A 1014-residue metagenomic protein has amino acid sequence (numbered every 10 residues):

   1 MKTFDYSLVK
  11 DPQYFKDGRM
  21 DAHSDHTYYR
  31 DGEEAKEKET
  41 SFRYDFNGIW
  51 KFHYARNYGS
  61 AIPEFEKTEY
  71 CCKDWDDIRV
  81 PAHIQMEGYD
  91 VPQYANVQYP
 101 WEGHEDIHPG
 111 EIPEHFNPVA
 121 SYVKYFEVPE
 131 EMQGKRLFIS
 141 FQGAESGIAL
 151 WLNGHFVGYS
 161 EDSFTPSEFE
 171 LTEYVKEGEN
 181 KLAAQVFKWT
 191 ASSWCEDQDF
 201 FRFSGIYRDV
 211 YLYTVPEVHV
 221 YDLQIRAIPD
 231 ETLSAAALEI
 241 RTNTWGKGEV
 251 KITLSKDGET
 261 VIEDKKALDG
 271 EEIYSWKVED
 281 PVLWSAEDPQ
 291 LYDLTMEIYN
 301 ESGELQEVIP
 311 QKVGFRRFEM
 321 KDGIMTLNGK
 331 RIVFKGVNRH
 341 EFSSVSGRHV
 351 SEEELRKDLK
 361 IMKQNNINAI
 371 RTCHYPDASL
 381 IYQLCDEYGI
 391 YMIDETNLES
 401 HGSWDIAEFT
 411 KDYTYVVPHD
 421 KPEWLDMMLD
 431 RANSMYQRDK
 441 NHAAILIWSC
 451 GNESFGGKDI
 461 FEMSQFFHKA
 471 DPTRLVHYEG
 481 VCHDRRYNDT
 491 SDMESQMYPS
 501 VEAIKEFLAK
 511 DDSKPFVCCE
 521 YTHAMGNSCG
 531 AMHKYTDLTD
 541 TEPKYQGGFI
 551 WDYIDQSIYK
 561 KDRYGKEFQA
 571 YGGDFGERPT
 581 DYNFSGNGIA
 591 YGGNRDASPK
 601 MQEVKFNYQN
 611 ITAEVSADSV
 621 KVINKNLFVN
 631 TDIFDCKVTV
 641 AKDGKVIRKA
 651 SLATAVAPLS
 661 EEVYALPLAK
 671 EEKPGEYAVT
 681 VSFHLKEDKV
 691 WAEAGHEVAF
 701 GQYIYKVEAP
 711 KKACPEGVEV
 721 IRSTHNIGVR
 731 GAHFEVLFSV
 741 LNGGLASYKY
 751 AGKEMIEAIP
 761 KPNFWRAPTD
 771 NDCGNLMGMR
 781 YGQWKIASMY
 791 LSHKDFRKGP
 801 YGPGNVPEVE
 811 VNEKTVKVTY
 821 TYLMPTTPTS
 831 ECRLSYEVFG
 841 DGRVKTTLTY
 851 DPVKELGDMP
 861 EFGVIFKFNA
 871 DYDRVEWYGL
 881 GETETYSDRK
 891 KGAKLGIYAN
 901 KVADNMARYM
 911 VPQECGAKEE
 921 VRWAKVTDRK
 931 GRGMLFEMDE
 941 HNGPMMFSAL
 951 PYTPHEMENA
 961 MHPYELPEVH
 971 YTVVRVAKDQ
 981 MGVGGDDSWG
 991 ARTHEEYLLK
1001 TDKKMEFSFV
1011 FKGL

Functional and structural regions predicted by a protein language model:
M1-K38, H155, W194, L305-S619 (+2 more regions): Extended substrate-binding grooves/exosites of carbohydrate-active enzymes
M1-W101, Q185, D257, T536 (+4 more regions): Accessory carbohydrate-binding/adhesion or oligomerization-edge regions at the termini of glycan-active proteins
K2-F4, L8-K10, Y14-K16, M20 (+11 more regions): Accessory beta-strand-rich segments of carbohydrate-active enzymes
H83-M86, V91-I112, E161-S163, L171-A236 (+10 more regions): An acidic-aromatic loop/edge-strand motif
Q85-M86, Q93-A95, G143, K188 (+4 more regions): Beta-strand/loop-rich accessory regions of lumenal/periplasmic or secreted enzymes, predominantly carbohydrate-active
V175-E179, R241-E319, Y677-E716: Extended acidic/polar, glycine-enriched regions that form or flank non-catalytic beta-rich accessory modules
E196-V220, G565-K621, K625-D635, A641-K645 (+7 more regions): Catalytic cores of secreted or luminal carbohydrate-active enzymes
K265-E279, G644-P674: Intrinsically disordered, low-complexity Pro/Gly/Ser/Thr-rich segments with frequent PxxP/GP/PP motifs and embedded
